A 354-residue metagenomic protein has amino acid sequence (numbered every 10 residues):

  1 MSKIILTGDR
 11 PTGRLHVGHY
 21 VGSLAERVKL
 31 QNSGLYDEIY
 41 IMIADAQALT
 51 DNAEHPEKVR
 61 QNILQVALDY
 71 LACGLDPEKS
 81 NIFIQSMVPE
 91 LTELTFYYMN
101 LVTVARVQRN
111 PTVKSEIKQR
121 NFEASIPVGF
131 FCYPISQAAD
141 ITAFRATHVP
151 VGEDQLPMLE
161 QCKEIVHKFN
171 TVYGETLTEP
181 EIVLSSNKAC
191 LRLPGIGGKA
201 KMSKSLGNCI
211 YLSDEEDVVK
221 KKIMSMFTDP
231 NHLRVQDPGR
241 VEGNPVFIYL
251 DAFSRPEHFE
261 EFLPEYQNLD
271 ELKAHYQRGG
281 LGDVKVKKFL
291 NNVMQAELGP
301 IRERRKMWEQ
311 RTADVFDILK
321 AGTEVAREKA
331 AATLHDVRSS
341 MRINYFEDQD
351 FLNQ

Functional and structural regions predicted by a protein language model:
M1-K3, F346-E347: Extreme N-terminus of proteins, especially the signal/transit-peptide cleavage junction and the first residues
S2-A139, E257, A296-L298, K306: N-terminal Rossmann-like or analogous alpha/beta NTP/dinucleotide-binding catalytic cores that position adenine
P11, V149-P150, N208: A generic structural motif
P111-S115, Q119-F169, Y173, P194-G195: Internal, conserved structured core segments that host functional sites
P157, K163-Q354: Conserved nucleotide- and phosphate/pyrophosphate-binding catalytic cores in adenylate/nucleotidyl-handling enzymes
